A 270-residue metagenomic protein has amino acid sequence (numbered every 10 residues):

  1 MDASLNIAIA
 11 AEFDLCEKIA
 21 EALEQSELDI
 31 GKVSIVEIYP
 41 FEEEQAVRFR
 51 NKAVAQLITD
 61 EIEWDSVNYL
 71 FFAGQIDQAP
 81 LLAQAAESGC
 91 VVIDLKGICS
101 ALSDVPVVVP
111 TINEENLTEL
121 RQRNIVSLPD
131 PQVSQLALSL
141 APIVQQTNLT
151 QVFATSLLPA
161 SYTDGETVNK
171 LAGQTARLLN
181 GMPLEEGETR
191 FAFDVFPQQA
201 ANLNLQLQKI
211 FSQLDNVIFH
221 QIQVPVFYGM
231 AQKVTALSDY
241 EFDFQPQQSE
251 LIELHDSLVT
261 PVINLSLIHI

Functional and structural regions predicted by a protein language model:
M1-E186, Q213-N216, Y240, V259-T260 (+1 more regions): N-terminal Rossmann-like NAD(P) cofactor-binding subdomain of oxidoreductases, focused on the glycine-rich
S4, Q122-R123, R190, G229-K233: Short, solvent-exposed beta-strand edge segments and adjacent coil->beta transition regions
A11, L15, I19, S139 (+5 more regions): General structural feature for long, well-ordered alpha-helical segments within catalytic domains of soluble enzymes
I38, L157, Q198-A200, I222-V224 (+1 more regions): Histidine- and/or cysteine-centered catalytic micro-motif in compact active-site loops
L70, L157-A160, F191-F196, F219 (+2 more regions): Long, contiguous hydrophobic alpha-helical segments, chiefly transmembrane helices and signal peptides
A192-F227: Oxyanion-binding "anion nests"
V217-I268: C-terminal active-site/capping subdomain that shapes the small-molecule cofactor and substrate pocket of enzyme
